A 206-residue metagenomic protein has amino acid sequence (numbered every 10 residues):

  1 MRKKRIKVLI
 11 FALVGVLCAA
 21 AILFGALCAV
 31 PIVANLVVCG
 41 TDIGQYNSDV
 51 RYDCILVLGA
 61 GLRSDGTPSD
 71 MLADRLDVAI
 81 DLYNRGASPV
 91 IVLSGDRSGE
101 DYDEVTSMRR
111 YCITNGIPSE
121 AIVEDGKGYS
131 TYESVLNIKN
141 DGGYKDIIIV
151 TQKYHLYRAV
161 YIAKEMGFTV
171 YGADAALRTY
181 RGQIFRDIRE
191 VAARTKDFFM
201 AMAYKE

Functional and structural regions predicted by a protein language model:
M1-K3, M71, E190: General helical secondary-structure elements
R2-Y46: N-terminal type II signal-anchor transmembrane helix that functions as the membrane-insertion/stop-transfer segment
I32-D187: A structural signal for short, hydrophobic/glycine-enriched beta-strand patches
I184-E206: A transmembrane-helix-recognition feature enriched in membrane-embedded lipid enzymes and envelope glyco-/phospholipid
